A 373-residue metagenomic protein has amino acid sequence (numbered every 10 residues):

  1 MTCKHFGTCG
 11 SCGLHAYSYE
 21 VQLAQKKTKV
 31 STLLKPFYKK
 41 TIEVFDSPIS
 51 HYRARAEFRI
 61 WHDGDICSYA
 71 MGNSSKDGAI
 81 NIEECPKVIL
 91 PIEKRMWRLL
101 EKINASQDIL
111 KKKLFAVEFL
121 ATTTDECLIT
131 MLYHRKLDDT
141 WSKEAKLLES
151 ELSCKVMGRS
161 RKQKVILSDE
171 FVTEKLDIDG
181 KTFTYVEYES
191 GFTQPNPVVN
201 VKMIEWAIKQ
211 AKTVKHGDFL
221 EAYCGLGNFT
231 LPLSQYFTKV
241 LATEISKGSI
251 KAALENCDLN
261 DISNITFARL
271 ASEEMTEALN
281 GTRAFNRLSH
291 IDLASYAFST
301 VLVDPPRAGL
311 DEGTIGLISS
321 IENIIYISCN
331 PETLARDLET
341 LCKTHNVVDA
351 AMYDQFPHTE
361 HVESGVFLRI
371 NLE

Functional and structural regions predicted by a protein language model:
M1-H5, F37, L220: Terminal RNA-binding accessory module
M1-S18, L226: Local cysteine-cluster metal-coordination motifs and their immediate loop/turn environment, predominantly Fe-S cluster
F6-L14, K76-A79, V186-E189: A short small-residue
G13-L114, T123-T124: Extended interfacial segments that mediate partner engagement and assembly in macromolecular machines
I42-I49, F115-L120, S160-K164, A351-Q355: Short, solvent-exposed loop/turn elements at beta->coil junctions and helix N-caps that rim active or binding pockets
R53-E57, I66-S68, L114-A116, E126-L128 (+4 more regions): Broad gene-expression machinery/nucleic-acid interaction feature
S75-K76, A121-R135, S320: Short glycine-rich, basic-tinged beta-strand/loop micro-motifs
K136-E373: Rossmann-like S-adenosyl-L-methionine
